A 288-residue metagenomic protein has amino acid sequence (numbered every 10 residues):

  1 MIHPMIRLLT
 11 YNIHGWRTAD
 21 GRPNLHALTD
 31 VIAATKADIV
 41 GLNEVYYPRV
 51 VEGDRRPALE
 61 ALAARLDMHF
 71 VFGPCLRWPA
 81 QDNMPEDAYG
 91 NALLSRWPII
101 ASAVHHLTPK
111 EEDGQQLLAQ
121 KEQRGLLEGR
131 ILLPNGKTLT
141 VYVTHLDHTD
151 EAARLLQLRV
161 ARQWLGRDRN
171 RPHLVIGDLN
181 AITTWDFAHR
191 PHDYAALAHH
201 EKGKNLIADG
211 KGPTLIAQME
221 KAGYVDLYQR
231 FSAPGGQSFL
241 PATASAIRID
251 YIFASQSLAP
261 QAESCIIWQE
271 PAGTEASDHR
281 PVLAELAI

Functional and structural regions predicted by a protein language model:
R7-I13, L28-D54, L94, G129 (+5 more regions): Active-site beta-strand/loop signature of hydrolases that rely on acidic residues for catalysis
W16-T18, Y47-V51, R77-Q81, H148-A152 (+2 more regions): Active-site environment of divalent metal-dependent phosphoester hydrolases
D20-G21, E44-T138: Structured beta-strand-rich core segments of catalytic domains in phosphoester-bond hydrolases
G53-R55, D82-P85, H106, G114 (+4 more regions): Short aromatic-enriched loop/helix-cap "lid" or pocket-rim segments at secondary-structure transitions that line
A61, L156-I249: Metal-dependent phosphoesterases centered on the DNase I-like endonuclease/exonuclease/phosphatase
A64-R65, E86-S102, Q218-G223, A244-Q261 (+1 more regions): Conserved beta strand-loop-helix elements of the APE1-like EEP
D82, L117, F239-T243, P271-E275: Short proline/glycine-enriched turn/loop segments at secondary-structure junctions
P134-T140, T144-R154: Metal-dependent phosphoester/phosphodiester hydrolase catalytic core
